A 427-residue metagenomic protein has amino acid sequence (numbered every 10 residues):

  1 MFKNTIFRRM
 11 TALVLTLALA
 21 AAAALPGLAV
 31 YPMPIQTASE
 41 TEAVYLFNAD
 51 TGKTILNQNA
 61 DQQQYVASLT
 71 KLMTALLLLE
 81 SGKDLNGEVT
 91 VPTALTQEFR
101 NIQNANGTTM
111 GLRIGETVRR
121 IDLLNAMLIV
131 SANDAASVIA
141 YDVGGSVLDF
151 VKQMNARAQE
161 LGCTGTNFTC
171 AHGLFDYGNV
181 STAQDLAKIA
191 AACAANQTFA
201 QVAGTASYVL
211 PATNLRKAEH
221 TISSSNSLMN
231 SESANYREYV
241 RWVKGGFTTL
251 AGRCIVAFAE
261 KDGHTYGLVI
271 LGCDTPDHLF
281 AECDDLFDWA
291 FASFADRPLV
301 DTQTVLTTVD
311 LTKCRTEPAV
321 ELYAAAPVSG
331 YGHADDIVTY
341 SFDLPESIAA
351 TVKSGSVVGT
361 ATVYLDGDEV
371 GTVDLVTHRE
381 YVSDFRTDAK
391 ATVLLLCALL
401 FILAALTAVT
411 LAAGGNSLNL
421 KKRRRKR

Functional and structural regions predicted by a protein language model:
F2-V14: Bacterial N-terminal signal peptides that target proteins for export
R9-M10, L72, K261, A391: Hydrophobic alpha-helical segments, especially transmembrane helices and their immediate juxtamembrane helical caps
L13, L28-A29, P327: Detector for intrinsically disordered, low-structure N-terminal pre-sequences
L15-L19, A23: Hydrophobic core
A21-A22, D84, N214: Residues in and immediately flanking transmembrane alpha helices
G27-Q184, K188-Q197: Active-site-adjacent loops and short helices of periplasmic peptidoglycan-processing enzymes
C163-N167, F175-K426: Domain-terminus/edge residues, biased toward the C-terminal soluble/receptor-binding domains of extracytoplasmic
